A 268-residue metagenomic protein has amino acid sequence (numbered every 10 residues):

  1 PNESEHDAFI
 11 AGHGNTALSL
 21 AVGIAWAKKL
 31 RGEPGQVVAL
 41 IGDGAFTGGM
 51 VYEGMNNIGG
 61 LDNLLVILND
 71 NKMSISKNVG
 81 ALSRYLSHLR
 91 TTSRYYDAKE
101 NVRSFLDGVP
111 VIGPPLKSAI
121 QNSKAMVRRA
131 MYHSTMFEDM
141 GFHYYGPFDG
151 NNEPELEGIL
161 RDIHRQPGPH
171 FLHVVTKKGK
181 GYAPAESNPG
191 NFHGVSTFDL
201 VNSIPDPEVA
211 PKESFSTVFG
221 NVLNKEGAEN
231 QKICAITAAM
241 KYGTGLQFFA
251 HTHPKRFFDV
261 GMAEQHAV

Functional and structural regions predicted by a protein language model:
P1-G60, E226, Q231-M240, G245-F249: Cofactor-binding active-site loop characterized by glycine-rich and histidine/acidic residues
G35-V38, L64, P167-T176, I233-I236: Generic beta-sheet signal
A39-I41, H143-F148, C234-I236, F257-D259: Short catalytic-loop micro-motif centered on adjacent basic/acidic residues
I41-T47, L68-S74, K178, A239-Y242 (+1 more regions): Acidic, glycine-rich active-site loops and adjacent beta-strand->loop/helix elements that engage anionic groups
G48-N69, R84-R90, A185, A267: A short alpha/beta connector and helix-capping loop motif
G59-S76, R94-D97, F258: A glycine-rich helix N-cap at a beta->alpha junction
K72-F219: Long, well-ordered, tryptophan-enriched scaffold segments
T176-V268: Non-catalytic terminal/interface segments that mediate subunit docking, oligomerization, and allosteric communication
